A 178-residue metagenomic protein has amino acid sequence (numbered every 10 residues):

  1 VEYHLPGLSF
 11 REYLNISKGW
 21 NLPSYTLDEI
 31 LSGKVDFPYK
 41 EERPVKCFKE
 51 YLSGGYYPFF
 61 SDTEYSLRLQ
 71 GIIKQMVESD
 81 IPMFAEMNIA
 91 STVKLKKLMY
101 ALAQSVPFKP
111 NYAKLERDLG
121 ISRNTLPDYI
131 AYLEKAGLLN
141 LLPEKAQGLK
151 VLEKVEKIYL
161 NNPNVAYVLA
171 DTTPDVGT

Functional and structural regions predicted by a protein language model:
V1-M99, A103-Q104: Interdomain motor-coupling "hinge/lid" segment immediately C-terminal to the ATP-binding subdomain of NTP-driven enzymes
S61-T178: Accessory nucleic acid-recognition modules appended to NTPase machines
